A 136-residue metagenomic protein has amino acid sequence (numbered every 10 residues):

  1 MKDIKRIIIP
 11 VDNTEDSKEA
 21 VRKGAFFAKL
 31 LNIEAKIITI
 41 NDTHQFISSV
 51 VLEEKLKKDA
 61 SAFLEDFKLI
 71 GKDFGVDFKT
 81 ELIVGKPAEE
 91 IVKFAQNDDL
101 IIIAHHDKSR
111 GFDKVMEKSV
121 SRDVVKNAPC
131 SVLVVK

Functional and structural regions predicted by a protein language model:
K2, D73-I101: Structural beta-alpha unit
K2-V50: Small/aliphatic-rich secondary-structure junction motif
D12, V51-D59, M116: Alpha-helix N-cap and loop-to-helix initiation/capping positions
K23, K55-F67, E90: Short, solvent-exposed amphipathic alpha-helices that sit in or adjacent to ligand/effector-binding or catalytic
K36-I38, K79-I83, L133: General small-molecule cofactor/ligand-binding pocket signal
E53-K57, N97-D99, S121: Short, hinge-like loop/turn segments at secondary-structure boundaries
L100-K136: Gly/Ser-rich helix-loop-strand patches that form or flank binding pockets for ribonucleotide-derived cofactors
